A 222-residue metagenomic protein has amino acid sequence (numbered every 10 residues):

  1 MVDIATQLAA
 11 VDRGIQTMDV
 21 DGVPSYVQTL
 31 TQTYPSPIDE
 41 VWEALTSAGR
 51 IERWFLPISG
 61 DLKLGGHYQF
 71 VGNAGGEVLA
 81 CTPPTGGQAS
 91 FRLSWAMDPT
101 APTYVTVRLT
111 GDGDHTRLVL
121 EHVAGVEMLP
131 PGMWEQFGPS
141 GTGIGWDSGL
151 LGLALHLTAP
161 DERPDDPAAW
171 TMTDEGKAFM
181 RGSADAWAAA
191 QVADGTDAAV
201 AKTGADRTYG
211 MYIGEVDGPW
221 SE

Functional and structural regions predicted by a protein language model:
M1-G22, V123-E222: Terminal "cap-and-tail" regions of soluble proteins that handle hydrophobic small molecules
A9-Q16, F55-I58, N73-E77, P102-T106: Short small/polar-residue motifs
T17-G22, A48, L56, V105-V107 (+1 more regions): N-terminal pre-domain segments used for targeting or regulation
G22-V23, T29-L30, S36, A48-G86: Short beta-edge strand/loop motif at the mouth of beta-sheet-based domains
P35-P37, D112: Structural motif
N73-L151: A contiguous binding-surface segment within folded domains or other stable secondary-structure elements
